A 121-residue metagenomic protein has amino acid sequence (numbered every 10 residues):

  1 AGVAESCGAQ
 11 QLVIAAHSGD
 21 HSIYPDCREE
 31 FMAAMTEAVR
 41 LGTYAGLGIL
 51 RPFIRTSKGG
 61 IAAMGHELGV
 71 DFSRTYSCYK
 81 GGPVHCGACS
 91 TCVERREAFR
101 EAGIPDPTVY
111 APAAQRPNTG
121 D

Functional and structural regions predicted by a protein language model:
A1-D121: Nucleotide-activated chemistry modules centered on ATP-dependent adenylation/adenylyltransferase
